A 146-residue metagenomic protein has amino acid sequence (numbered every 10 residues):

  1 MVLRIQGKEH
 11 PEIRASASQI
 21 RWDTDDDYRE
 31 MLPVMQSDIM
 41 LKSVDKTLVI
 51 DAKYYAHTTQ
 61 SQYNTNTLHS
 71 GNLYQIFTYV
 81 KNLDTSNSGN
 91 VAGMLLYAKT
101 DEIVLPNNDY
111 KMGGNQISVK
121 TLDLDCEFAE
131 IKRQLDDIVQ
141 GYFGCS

Functional and structural regions predicted by a protein language model:
M1-S146: Catalytic core segments in nucleotide and nucleic-acid processing enzymes
